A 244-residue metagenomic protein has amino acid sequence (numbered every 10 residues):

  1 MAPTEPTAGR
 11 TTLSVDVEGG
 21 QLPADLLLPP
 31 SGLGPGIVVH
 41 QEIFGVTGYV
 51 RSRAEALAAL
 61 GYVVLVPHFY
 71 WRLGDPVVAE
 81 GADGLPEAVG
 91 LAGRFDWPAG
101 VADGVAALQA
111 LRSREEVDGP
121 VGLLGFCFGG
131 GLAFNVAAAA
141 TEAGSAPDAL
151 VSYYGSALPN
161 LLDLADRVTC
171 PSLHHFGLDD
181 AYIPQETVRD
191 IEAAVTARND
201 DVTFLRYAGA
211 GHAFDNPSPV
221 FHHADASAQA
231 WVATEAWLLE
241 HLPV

Functional and structural regions predicted by a protein language model:
M1-V244: N-terminal cap/leader regions of alpha/beta-hydrolase-fold enzymes, predominantly small-molecule hydrolases
